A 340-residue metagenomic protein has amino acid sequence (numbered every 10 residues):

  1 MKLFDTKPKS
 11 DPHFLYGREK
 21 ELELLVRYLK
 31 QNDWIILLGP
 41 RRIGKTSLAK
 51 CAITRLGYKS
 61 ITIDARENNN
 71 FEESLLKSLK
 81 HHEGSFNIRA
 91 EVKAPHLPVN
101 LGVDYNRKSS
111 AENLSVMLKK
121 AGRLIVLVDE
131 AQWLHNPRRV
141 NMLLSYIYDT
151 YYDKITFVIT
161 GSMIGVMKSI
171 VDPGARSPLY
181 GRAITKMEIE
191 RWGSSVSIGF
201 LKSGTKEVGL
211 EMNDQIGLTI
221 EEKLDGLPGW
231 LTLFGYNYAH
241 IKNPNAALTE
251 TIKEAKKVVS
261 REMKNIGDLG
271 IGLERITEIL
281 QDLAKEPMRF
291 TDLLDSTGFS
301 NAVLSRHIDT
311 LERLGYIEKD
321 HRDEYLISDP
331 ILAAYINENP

Functional and structural regions predicted by a protein language model:
M1-I35, P40, G165, I331-P340: A short, basic N-terminal segment
K7-S10, K253-L269: Short, Lys/Arg-enriched N-terminal segment that forms or immediately precedes the first helix of a structured domain
Q31-I125, A131-L134: P-loop NTPase nucleotide-binding core
R55, N237, T310-L314: Alpha-helical DNA-recognition elements
W133-L134, Y146-R176: Sensor-1/coupling segment of RecA-like P-loop NTPase cores
I170-E222: Helix-loop-helix "sensor" segment of P-loop NTPases
S203-R261: Amphipathic alpha-helical "lid/sensor" segments that cap RecA-like P-loop NTPase cores
I266, G272-P340: C-terminal leucine-rich, beta-strand-based interaction scaffolds used for sensing/assembly
